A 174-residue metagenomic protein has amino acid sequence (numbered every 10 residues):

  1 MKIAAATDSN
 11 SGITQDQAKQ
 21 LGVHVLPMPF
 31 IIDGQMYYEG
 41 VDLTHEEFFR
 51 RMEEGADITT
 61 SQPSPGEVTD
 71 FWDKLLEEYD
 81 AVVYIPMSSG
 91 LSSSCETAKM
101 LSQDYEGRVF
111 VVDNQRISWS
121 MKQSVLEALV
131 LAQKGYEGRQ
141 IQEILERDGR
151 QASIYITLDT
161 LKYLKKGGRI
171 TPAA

Functional and structural regions predicted by a protein language model:
I3-A4, N10-H24, P29, A81 (+3 more regions): Mixed-charge interfacial surface used for oligomerization/domain docking and macromolecular partner engagement
A4-Q62: N-terminal glycine-rich anion-binding loop in soluble enzyme alpha/beta folds
M36-E106: Class I S-adenosyl-L-methionine
